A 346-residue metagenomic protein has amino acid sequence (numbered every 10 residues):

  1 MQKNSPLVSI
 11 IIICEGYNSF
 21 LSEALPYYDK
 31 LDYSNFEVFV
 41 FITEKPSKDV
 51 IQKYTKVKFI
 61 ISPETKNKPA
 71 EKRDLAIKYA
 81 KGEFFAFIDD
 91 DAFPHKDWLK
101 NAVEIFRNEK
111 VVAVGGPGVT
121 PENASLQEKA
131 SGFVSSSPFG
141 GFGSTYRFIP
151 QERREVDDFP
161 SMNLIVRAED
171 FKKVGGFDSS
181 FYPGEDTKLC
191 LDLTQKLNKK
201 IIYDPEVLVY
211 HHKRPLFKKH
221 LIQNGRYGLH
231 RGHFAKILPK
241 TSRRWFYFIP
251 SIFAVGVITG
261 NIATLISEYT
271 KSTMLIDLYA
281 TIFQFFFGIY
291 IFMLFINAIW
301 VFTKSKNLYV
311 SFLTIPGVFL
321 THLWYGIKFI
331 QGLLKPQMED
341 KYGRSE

Functional and structural regions predicted by a protein language model:
P6-I11, E37-F39, K188: Cell-envelope/extracellular polymer assembly enzymes that use nucleotide-activated donors
P26-N35: Short, acidic, metal-binding catalytic loop of nucleotide-sugar glycosyltransferases
P63-A80, N101, P150, R154 (+1 more regions): Glycine-rich, basic loop-to-helix element that forms the pyrophosphate-binding segment of sugar-nucleotide handling
F85: Short aromatic/hydrophobic "clamp" motif used to bind/position activated sugar donors
K96-F133, L208: Conserved donor NDP-sugar-binding/catalytic core segment of glycosyltransferases
T120, S137, G141-V166, Y182 (+4 more regions): A recurrent flexible, glycine/aromatic-enriched loop bordering the glycosyltransferase active site that acts as
D178-Y182, T187-T241: Catalytic donor/gating beta->alpha subdomain of glycosyltransferases that bind UDP-sugars
I252-M338: Membrane-embedded multi-pass helical conduit in multi-pass membrane proteins, especially envelope-biosynthetic
